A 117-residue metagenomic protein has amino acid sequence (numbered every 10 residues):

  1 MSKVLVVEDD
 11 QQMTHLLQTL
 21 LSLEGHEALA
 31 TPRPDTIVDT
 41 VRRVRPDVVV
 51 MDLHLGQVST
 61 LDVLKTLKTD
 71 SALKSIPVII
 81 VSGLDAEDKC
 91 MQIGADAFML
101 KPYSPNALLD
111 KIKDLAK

Functional and structural regions predicted by a protein language model:
E8, S82: Conserved acidic carboxylate
Q11-L29: Two-component/phosphorelay signaling modules centered on CheY-like receiver
G25-P34, T40: Short hydrophobic/Thr-rich beta-strand motif most characteristic of the beta2 strand and flanking loop of CheY-like
A30, L55-V58: Residue-level signal for the "D+5" position in two-component response regulator receiver
D39, L61-A72: Short amphipathic alpha-helix used as the core "switch/output" element in two-component signaling
V44-V50, L55: Active-site beta3 strand of CheY-like receiver
R45-D47, A72-P77: His-Asp phosphorelay/catalytic-motif detector in bacterial-type signaling
S59-D62, L84-L100, N106-D110: Alpha4 helix (beta4-alpha4-beta5 surface) of REC/receiver domains from two-component response regulators
